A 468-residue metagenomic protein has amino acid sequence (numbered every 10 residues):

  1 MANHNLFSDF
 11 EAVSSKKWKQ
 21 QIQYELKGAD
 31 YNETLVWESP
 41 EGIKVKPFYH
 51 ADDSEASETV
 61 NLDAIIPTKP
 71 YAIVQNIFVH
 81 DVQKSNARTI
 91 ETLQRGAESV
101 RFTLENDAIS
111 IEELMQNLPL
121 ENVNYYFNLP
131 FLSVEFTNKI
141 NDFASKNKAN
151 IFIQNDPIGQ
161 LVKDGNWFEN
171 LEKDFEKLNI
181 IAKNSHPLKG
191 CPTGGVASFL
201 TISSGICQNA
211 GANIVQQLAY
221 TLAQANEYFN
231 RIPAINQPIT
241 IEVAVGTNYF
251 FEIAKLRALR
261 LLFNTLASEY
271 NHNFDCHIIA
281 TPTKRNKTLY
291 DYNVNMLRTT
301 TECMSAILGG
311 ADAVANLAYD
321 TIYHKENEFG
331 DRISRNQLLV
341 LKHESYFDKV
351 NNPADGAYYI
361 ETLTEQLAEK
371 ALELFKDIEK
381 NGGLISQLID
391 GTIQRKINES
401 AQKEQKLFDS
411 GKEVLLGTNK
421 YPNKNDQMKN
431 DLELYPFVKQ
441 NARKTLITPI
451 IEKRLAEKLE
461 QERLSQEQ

Functional and structural regions predicted by a protein language model:
A2-A244, N248, I451-K453, E457-E467: Catalytic alpha/beta active-site cores
V36-K44, I158, S204-C207, P238-G246 (+4 more regions): A glycine-rich phosphate-binding loop feature that marks nucleotide/adenosyl-phosphate handling sites
G42, G96, F263, G309 (+3 more regions): Conserved, mostly hydrophobic/aromatic
K189-P192, T240-T247, F251, K255 (+8 more regions): Catalytic alpha/beta core domains of metabolic enzymes, predominantly
S198-A225, L308-A313, L317-V350, L363-L367 (+1 more regions): Mobile "lid/hinge" segments at catalytic clefts and subdomain interfaces of large enzymes
N213-Q217, T247-A258, R285-L297, K325-S334 (+2 more regions): Short glycine/threonine-rich loop-to-helix capping motif typified by GTGT followed within a few residues by an Asp-Pro
Y228-Q237, L261-N273: Secondary-structure boundary elements
R332, N336-Q468: Catalytic-core signal marking the mid-to-C-terminal active-site face
